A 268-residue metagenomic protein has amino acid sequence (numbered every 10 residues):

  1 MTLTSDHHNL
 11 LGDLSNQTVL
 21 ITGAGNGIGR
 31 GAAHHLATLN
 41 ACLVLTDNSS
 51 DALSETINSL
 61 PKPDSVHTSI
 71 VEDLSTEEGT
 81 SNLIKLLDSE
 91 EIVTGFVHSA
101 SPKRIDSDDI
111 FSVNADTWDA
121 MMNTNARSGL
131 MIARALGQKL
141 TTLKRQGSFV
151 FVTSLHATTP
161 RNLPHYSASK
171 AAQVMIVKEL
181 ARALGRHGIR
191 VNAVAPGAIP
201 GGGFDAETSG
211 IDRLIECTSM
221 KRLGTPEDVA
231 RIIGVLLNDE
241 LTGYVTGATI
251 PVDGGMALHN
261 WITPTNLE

Functional and structural regions predicted by a protein language model:
Q17, I92-T94, K139-S154, R186-I189 (+1 more regions): Active-site loop of short-chain dehydrogenase/reductase
G25-G27: Conserved glycine-rich cofactor-binding loop
L36, V174, L184-P200, Y244-V252: Conserved Rossmann-fold SDR core element
S99-D106, G255: Conserved NAD(P)H cofactor-binding loop of Rossmann-fold oxidoreductase domains
P102-K103, S148-A172, V177-R186: Catalytic loop of short-chain dehydrogenase/reductase
D106-I110, N114-D119, L214: Substrate-binding pocket helix/loop in short-chain dehydrogenase/reductase
L223-V252, A257: C-terminal substrate-recognition "lid" of short-chain dehydrogenase/reductases
